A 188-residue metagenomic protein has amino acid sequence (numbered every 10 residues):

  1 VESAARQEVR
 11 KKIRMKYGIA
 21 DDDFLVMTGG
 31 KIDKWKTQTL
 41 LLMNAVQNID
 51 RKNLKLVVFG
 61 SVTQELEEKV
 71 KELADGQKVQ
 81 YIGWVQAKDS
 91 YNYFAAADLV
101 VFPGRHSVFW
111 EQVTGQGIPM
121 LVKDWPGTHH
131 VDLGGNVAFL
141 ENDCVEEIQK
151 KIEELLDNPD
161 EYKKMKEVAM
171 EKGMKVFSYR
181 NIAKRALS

Functional and structural regions predicted by a protein language model:
S3-I19: A short helix/loop element that forms part of the nucleotide-sugar donor recognition site in Leloir-type
A20-K36, M43-V46, V57: Conserved donor-binding/catalytic core segment of Leloir-type glycosyltransferases
E67-K88: Nucleotide-activated donor-binding/catalytic signature segment of Leloir-type glycosyltransferases, i.e., the conserved
N92-V108, I118-P119: Acidic donor-binding loop of glycosyltransferase active sites
P119-V122, P126-H129: Short hydrophobic beta-strand element within catalytic cores of glycosyltransferases and related nucleotide-activated
V122, V137-E146, E154-P159: Conserved acidic donor-binding segment of nucleotide-sugar-dependent glycosyltransferases
D157-L187: A charged, aromatic-enriched C-terminal amphipathic alpha-helix characteristic of glycosyltransferases across folds
